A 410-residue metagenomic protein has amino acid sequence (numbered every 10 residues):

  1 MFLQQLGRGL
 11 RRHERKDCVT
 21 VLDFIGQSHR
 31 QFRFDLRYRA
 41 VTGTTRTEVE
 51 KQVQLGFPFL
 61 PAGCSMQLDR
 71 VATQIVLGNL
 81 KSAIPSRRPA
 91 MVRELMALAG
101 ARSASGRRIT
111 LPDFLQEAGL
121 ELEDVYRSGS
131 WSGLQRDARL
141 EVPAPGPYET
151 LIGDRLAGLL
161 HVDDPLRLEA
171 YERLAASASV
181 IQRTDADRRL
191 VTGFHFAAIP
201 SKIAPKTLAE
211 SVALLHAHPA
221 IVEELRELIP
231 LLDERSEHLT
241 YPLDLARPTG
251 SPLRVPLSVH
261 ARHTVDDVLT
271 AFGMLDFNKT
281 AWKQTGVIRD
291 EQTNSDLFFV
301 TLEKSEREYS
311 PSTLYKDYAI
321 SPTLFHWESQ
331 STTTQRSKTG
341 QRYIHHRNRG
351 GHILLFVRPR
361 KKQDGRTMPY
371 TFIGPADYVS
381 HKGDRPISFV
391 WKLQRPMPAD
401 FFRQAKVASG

Functional and structural regions predicted by a protein language model:
M1-A40: Conserved segment of the helicase C-terminal RecA-like domain
D23, Y171-R173, R189, F196 (+1 more regions): Structural beta-sheet core signal
G26-H29, R360, G383: Residues that form or immediately flank small-molecule/cofactor binding pockets and catalytic motifs
F34-I181, A186-D187: Long, largely alpha-helical accessory region at the distal end of helicase-like NTP-driven motors
A101-G106, E121-D124, S179-Q182, S201-A204 (+3 more regions): Short, surface-exposed beta-strand/loop "edge" segments at domain boundaries and coil↔beta transitions
I152-L156, P165-A170, V259-P369: Acidic, glycine-rich low-complexity segments with interspersed aromatic residues
R188-L297, L302-K304: Charge-dense, extended regions
Q363-G410: Compact mixed alphabeta submodule
